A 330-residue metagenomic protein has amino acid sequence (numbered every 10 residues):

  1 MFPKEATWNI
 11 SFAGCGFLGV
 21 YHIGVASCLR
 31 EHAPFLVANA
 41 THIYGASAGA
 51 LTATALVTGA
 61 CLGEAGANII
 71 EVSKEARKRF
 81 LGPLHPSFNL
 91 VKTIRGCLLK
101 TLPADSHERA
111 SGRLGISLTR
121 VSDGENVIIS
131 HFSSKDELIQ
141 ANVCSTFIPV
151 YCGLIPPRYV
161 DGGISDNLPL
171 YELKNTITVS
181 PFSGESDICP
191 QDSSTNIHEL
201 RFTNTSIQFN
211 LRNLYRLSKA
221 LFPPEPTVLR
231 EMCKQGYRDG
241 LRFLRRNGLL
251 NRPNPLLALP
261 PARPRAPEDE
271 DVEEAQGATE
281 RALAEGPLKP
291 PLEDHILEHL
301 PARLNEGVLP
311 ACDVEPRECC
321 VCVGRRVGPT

Functional and structural regions predicted by a protein language model:
M1-A46, L51-T330: Patatin-like phospholipase
